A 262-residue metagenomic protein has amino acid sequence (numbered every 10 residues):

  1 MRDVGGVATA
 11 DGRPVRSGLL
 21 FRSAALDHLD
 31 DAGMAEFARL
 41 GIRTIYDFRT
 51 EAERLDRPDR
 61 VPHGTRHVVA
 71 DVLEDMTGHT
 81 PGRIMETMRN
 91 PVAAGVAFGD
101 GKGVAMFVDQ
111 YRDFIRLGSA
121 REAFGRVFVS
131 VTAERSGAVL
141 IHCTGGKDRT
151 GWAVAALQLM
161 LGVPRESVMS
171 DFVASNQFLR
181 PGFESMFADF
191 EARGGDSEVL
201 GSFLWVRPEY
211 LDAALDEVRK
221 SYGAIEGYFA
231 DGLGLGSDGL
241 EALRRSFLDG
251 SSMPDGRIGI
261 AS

Functional and structural regions predicted by a protein language model:
M1-L140, A153-S262: Cys-dependent protein tyrosine phosphatase-like superfamily
G145, R149-T150: Ser/Thr-glycine-rich phosphate-binding loops at phosphate-binding pockets of nucleotides, nucleotide cofactors
